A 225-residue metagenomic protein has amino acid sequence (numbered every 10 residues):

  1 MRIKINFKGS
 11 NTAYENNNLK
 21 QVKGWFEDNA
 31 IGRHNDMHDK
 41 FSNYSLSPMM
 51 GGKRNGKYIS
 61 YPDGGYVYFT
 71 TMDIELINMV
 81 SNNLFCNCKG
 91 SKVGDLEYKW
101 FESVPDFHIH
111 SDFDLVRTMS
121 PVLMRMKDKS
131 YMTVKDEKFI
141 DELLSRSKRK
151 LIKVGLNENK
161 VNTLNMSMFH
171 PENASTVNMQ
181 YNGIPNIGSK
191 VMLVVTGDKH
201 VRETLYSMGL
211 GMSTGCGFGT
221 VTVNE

Functional and structural regions predicted by a protein language model:
M1-E225: RNA-interacting cores
